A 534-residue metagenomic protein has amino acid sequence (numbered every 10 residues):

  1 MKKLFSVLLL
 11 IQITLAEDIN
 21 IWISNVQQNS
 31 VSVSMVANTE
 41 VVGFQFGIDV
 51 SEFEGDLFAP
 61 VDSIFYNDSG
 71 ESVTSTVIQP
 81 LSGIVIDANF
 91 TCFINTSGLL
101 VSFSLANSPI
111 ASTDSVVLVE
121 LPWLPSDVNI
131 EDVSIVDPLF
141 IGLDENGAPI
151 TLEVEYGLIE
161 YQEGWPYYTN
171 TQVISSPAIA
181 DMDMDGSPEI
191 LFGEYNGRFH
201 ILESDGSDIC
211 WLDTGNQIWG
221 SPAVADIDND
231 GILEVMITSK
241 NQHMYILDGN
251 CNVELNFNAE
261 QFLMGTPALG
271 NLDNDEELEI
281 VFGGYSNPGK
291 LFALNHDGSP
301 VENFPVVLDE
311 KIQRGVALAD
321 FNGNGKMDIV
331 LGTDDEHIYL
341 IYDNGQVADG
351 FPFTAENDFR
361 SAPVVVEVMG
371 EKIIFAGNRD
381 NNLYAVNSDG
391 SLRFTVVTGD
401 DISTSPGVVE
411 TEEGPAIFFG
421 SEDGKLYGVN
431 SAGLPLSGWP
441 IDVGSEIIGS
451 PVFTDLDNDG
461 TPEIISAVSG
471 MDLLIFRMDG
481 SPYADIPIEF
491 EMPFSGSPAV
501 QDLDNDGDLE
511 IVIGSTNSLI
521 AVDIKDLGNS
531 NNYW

Functional and structural regions predicted by a protein language model:
K2, A111-V117, T516-S518: Extracellular interaction modules
K2-K3, K326: Basic side chains
K3-I13: Sec-dependent N-terminal signal peptides
L8, D87-F90, I520-I524: Intrinsically disordered, low-complexity boundary segments flanking structured domains
I13-L15, E153, N229, D335: Serine/threonine-rich, low-complexity intrinsically disordered segments
E17-I159: Acidic, low-complexity intrinsically disordered segments
L158-W534: Extracytoplasmic/lumenal domain signature
